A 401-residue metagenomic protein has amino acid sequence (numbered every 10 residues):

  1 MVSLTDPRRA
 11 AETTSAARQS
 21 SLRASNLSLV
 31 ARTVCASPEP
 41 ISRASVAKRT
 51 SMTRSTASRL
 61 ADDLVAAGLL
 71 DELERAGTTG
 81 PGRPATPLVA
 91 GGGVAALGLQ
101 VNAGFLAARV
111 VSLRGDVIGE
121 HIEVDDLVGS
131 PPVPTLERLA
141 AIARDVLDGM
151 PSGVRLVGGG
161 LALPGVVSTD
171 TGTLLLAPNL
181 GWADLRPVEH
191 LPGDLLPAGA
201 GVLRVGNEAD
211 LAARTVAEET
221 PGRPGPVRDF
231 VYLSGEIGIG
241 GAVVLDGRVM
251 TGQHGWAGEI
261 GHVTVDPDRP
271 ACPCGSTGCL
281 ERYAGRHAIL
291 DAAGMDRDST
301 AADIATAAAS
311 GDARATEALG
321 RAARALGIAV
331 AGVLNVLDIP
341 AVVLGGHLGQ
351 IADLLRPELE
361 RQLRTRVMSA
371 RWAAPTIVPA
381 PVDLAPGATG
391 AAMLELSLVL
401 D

Functional and structural regions predicted by a protein language model:
M1-P84, V89-V124, V128-R155, L196 (+3 more regions): ATP-binding/phosphotransfer module of carbohydrate and carboxylate kinases, centering on a glycine-rich
G98, R155-A162, V166-H287, L396-V399: Phosphate-binding/catalytic loop of phosphoryl-transfer enzymes
